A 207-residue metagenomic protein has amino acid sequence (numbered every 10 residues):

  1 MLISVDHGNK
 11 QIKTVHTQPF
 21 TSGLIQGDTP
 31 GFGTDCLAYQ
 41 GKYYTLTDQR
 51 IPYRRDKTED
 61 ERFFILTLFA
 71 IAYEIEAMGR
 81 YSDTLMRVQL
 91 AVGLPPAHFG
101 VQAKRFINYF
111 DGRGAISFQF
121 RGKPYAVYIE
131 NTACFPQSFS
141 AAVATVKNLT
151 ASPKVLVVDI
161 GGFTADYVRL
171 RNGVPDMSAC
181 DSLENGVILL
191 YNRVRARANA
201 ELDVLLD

Functional and structural regions predicted by a protein language model:
M1-L156, N172-L189: Nucleotide/phosphate-binding catalytic cleft detector across ATP-hydrolyzing and phosphate-transferring enzymes
I160-D166: Ser/Thr-glycine-rich phosphate-binding loops at phosphate-binding pockets of nucleotides, nucleotide cofactors
V194: P-loop NTP-binding/switch modules centered on Walker-like glycine-rich loops
A198-D207: A mobile "lid/hinge" subdomain adjacent to the ATP/sugar-phosphate binding pocket shared across diverse ATP-dependent
